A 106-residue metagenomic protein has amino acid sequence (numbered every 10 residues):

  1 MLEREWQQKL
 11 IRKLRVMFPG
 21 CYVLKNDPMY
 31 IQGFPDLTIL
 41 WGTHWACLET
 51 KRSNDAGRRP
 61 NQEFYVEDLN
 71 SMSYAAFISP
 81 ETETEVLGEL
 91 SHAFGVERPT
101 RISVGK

Functional and structural regions predicted by a protein language model:
M1-K106: Catalytic phosphate/metal-binding cores of nucleic-acid and nucleotide-processing enzymes, i.e., regions that mediate
